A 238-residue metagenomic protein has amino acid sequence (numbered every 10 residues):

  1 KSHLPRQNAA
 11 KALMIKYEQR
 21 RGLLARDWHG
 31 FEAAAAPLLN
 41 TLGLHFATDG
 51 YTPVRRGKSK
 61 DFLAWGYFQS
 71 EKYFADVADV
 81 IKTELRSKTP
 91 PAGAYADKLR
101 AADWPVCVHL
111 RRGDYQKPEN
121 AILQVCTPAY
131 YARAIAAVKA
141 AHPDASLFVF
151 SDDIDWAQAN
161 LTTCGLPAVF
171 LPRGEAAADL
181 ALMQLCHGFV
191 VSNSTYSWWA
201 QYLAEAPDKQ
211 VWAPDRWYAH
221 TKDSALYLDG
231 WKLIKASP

Functional and structural regions predicted by a protein language model:
K1-H142: Secretory-pathway luminal glycosyltransferase catalytic domains
K1-R6, E205-A206, Y218-Y227: Short, mixed-charge aromatic SLiMs
K11, G22, A219-P238: Leloir-type glycosyltransferase catalytic cores
Y67, L110, R173, R216 (+1 more regions): Active-site donor-binding loop signature of nucleotide-sugar glycosyltransferases
T83-E84, V125-Y130, L166-F170, F189-V190 (+2 more regions): Short, low-complexity, polar/charged sequence segments that are solvent-exposed and flexible
A136-T221: Donor-binding and catalytic core of enzymes assembling or modifying cell-surface/extracellular glycoconjugates
